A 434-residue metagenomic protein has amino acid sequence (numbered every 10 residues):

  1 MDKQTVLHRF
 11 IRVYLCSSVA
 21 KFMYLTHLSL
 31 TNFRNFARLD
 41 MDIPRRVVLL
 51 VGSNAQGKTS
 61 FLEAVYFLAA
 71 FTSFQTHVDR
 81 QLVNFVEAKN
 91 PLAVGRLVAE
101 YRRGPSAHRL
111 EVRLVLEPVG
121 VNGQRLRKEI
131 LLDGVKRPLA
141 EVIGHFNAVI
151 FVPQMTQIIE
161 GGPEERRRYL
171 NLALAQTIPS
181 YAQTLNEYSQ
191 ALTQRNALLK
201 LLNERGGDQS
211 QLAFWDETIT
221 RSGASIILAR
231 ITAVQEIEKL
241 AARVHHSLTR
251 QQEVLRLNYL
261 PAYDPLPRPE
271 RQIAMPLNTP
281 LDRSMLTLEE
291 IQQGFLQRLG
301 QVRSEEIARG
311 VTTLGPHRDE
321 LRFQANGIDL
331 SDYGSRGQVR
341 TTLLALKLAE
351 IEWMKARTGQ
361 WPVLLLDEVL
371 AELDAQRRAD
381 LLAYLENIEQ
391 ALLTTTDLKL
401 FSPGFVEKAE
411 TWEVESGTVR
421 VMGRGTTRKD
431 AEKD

Functional and structural regions predicted by a protein language model:
M1-V19, G425-D434: Short, low-complexity, charge-dense intrinsically disordered segments
A20-S53, V86-A88, G206-R221, S225-V363 (+4 more regions): Conserved NTPase motor "head" modules and their coupling/switch loops across ABC/AAA+ ATPases, GTPases, and GHKL ATPases
D40-R125, Y188, L202-G206, Q211 (+2 more regions): Conserved P-loop NTP-binding catalytic core
T72-E165, Y169, L174-Y181, L240-R243 (+1 more regions): Nucleotide-state sensing region of NTPase/ATPase domains
K136-H145, V152-R221, P261-Y263, V421: A conserved P-loop NTPase coupling/switch region
V149, L392, E410-W412: Hydrophobic/aromatic beta-strand patches that form the interior of the parallel beta-sheet core in alpha/beta enzyme
D367-V369: Walker B catalytic acidic pair
Q390-T396: Structural recognition of the conserved hydrophobic beta-strand(s) that form the central parallel beta-sheet of P-loop
